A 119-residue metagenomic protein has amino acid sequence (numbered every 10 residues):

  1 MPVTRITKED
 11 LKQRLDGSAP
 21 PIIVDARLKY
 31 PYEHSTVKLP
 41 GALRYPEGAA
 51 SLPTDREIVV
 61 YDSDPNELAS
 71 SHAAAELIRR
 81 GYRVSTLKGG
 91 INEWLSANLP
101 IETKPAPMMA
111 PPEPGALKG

Functional and structural regions predicted by a protein language model:
M1-G17, P21-I22, K29-V59, D64-G119: Rhodanese-like catalytic fold shared by cysteine-dependent sulfurtransferases and DSP/PTP-type phosphatases
